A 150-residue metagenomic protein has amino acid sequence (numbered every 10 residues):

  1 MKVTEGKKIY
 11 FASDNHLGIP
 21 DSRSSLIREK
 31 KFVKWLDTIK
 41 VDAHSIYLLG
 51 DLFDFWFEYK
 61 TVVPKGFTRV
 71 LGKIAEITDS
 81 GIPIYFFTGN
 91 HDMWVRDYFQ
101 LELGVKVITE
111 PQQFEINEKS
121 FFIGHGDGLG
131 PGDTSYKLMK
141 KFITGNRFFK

Functional and structural regions predicted by a protein language model:
K2-K8, A12, L17-I116: Core catalytic region of metal-dependent phosphoesterases/phosphodiesterases, especially metallo-beta-lactamase-like
F11-A12, S120-G124, G130-P131: Short hydrophobic-aromatic micro-motifs
G126-K150: Active-site-proximal loop/helix segment associated with metal-binding centers of metalloenzymes
